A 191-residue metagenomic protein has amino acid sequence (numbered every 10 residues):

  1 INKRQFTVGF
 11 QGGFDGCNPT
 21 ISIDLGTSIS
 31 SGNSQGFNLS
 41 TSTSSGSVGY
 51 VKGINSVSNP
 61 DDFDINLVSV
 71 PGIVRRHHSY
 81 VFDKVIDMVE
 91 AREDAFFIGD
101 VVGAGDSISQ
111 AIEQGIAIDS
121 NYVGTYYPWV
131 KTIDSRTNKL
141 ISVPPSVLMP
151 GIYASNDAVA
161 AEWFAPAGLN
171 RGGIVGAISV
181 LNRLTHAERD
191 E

Functional and structural regions predicted by a protein language model:
I1-E191: A glycine- and small-residue-enriched flexible loop/hinge signal that marks low-structured segments
